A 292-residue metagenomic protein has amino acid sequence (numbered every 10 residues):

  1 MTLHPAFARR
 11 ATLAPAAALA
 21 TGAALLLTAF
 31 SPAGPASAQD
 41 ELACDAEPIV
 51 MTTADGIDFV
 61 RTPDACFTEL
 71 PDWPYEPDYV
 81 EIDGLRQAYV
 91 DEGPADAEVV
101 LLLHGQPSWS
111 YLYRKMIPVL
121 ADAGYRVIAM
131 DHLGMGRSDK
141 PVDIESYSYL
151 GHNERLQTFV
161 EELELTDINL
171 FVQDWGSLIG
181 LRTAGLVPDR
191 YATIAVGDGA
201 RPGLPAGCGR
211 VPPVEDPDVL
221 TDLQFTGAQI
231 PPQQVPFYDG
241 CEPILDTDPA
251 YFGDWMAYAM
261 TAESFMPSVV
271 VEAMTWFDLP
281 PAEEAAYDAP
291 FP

Functional and structural regions predicted by a protein language model:
T2-A20: Bacterial N-terminal signal peptides that target proteins for export
P15-P32: Bacterial N-terminal signal peptides
A36-A38: Boundary at the C-terminal end of the N-terminal hydrophobic targeting segment
D40-E76, R86-Q87, E92-G93, V99 (+4 more regions): Flexible "cap/lid" subdomain of the alpha/beta-hydrolase fold that forms the substrate-access gate
L101, L120-A121: Hydrophobic alpha-helical packing residues
L102-G105, A129: Structural cue for short, hydrophobic secondary-structure segments
Q106-I117: The serine-hydrolase catalytic nucleophile loop
A121-D131: A fold-wide structural signal in alpha/beta-hydrolase
